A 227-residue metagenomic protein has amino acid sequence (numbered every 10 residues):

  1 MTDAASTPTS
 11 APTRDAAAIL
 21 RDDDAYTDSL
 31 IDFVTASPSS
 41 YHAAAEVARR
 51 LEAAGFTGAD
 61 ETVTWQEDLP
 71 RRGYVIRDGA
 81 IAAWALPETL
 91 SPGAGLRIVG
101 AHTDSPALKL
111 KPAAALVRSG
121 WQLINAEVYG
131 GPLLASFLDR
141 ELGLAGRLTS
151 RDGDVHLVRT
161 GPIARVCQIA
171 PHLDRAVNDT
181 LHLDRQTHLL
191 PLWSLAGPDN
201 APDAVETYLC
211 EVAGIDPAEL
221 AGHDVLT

Functional and structural regions predicted by a protein language model:
M1-T227: N-terminal hydrophobic/helix-forming segments and targeting peptides
